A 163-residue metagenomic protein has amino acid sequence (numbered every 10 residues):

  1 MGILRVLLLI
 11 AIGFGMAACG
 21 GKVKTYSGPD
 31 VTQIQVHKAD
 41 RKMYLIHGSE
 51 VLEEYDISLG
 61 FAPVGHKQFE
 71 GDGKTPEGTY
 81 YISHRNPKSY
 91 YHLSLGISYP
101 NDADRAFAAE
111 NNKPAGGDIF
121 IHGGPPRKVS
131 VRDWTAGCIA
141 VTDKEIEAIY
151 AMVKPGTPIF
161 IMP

Functional and structural regions predicted by a protein language model:
G2-L9: Sec-dependent signal peptide recognition, specifically the positively charged N-region followed immediately by
M16-A18: C-terminal motif of bacterial Sec signal peptides marking the signal peptidase cleavage site
K22-V23, P29, H84-P163: Exported/periplasmic cell-wall-interacting domains
S27-P29, V36-K38, E50, T75 (+1 more regions): Short, surface-exposed loop/turn motifs at beta-strand boundaries within globular domains
Q33, E54-D56, T79, D118 (+1 more regions): Well-ordered beta-strand positions in beta-sheet-rich domains
I34-G65, E70: Post-signal-peptide N-terminal segment of Sec-exported extracytoplasmic proteins
G65-I82: Short, surface-exposed secondary-structure junctions/capping segments
